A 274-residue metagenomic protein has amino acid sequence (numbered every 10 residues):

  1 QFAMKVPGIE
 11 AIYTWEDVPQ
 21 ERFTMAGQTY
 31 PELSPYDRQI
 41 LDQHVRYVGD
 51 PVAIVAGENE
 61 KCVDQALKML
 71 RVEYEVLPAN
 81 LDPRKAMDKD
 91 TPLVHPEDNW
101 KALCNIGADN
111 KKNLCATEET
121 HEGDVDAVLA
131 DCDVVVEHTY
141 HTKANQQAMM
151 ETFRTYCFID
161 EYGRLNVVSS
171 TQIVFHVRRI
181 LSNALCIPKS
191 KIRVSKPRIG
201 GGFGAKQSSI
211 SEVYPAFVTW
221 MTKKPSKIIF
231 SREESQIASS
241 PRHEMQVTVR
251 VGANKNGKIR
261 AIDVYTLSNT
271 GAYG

Functional and structural regions predicted by a protein language model:
Q1-G107, V135-H138: Flexible, low-hydrophobicity surface segments
Q1-W15, A53-Y74, T155-T222, S268: Alpha-helical support elements that line or immediately flank enzyme active sites and cofactor-binding pockets
A11-E16, Y47, V136-Y140, V167-S169 (+3 more regions): General beta-strand structural signal in soluble alpha/beta enzymes
D17-E21, T142, V174-F175, I199-G200 (+1 more regions): Short acidic loop-to-helix transition motifs that present clustered carboxylates
Q20, P35, C62-D88, C115-E119 (+3 more regions): Gly/Pro-rich active-site capping loops and adjacent beta-alpha segments that organize cofactor/substrate pockets
E21-A26, A86-T91, N145-M150, G202-K206 (+2 more regions): Short, solvent-exposed polar/charged micro-motifs at secondary-structure junctions
E32-V63, F203-K255: Glycine-rich and small/hydrophobic secondary-structure elements
V94-L185: Helix-loop-helix junctions that connect adjacent transmembrane helices in secondary transporters/permeases, recognized
